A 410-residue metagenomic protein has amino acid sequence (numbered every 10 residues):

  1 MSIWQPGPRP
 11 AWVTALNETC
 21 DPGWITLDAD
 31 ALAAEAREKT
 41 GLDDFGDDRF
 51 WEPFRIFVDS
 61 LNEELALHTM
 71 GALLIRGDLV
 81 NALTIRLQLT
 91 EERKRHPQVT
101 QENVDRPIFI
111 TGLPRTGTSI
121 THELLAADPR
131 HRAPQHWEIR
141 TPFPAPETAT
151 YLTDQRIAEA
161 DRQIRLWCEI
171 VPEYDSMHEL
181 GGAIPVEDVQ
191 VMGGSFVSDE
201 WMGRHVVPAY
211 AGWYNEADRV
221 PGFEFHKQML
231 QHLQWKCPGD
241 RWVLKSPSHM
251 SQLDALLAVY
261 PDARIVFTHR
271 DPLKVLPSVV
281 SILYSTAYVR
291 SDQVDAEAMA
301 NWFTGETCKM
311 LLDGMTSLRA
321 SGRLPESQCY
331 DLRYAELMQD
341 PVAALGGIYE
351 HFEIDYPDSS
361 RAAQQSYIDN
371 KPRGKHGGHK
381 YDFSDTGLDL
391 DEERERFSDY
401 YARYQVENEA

Functional and structural regions predicted by a protein language model:
M1-E91, V206-F223, L230-C237, V279-D331 (+1 more regions): PAPS-dependent sulfotransferases, especially Golgi type II membrane carbohydrate sulfotransferases
E91-Q101: Pre-Walker A adenine-sensing motif
F109-D128: Glycine-rich phosphate-binding P-loop
T111-L113, V243-P247, H269, Y334: Short His-Asn-centered micro-motif
A127-W137: Post-Walker A helix-loop "phosphate-sensing" segment adjacent to the P-loop in P-loop NTPases
R140-W242: PAPS-dependent sulfation machinery
K245, L256-S281: Conserved phosphate-donor/acceptor-positioning beta-strand/loop module used by diverse small-molecule
H249-D254, L273-L276, M338-P341: Flexible loop/turn segments at secondary-structure boundaries
